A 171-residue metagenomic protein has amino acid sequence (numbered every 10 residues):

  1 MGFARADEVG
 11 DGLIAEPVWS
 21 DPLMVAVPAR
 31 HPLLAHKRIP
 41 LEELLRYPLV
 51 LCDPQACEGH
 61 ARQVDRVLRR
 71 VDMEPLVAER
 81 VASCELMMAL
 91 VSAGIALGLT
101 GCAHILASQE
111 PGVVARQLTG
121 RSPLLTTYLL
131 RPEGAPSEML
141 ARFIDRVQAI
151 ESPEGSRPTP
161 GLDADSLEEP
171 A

Functional and structural regions predicted by a protein language model:
M1-V27, P40-L41, M87, V91-I95 (+1 more regions): Short beta-strand-centered segments that line the small-molecule binding cleft or hinge of alpha/beta clamshell
R5, C52, G101: Conserved residues at the C-terminal ends of beta-strands
D7, D53-A56, E79, T119 (+1 more regions): Structured beta->alpha junctions
G12-P54, L124-A135, I144-Q148, S152: Hydrophobic/proline-rich hinge and linker segments of small-molecule sensing/allosteric domains, predominantly
L49-V71, A93, S137-D145, E151-G161: Secondary-structure junction motif
Q55-R116, D165-P170: Hydrophobic hinge/microswitch elements
M88, C102-V114, G120-A171: C-terminal effector-binding regulatory domain of bacterial HTH transcription factors
